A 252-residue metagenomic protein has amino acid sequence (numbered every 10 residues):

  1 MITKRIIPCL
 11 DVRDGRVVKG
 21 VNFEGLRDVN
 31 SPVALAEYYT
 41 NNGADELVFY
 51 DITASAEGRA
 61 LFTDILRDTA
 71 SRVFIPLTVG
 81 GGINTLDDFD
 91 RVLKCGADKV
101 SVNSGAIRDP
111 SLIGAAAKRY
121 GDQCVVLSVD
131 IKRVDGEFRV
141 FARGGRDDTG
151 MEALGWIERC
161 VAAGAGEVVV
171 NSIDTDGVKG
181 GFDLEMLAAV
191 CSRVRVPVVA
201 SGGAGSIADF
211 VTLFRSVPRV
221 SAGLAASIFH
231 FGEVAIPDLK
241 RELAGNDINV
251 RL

Functional and structural regions predicted by a protein language model:
I2, I6, A54-A70, N84-D90 (+5 more regions): Active-site-adjacent beta->alpha loops and helix N-cap segments on the catalytic face of soluble alpha/beta enzymes
I2, R16-A60: N-terminal beta-alpha supersecondary unit
R5-C9, E46, F74-T78, K99-S101 (+5 more regions): Structural preference for beta-strand elements that scaffold enzyme active sites
D11, Y39, L47, V79 (+6 more regions): Conserved, mostly hydrophobic/aromatic
V12-D14, V18-K19, A97-V170, D174-D176: Conserved anion-binding
G25, E137-G150, V178-G180, A188-A189 (+2 more regions): Active-site-adjacent loop and "lid" segments of alpha/beta metabolic enzymes
D28-T40, N84-D90, T149-R159, I207-F210: Short, acidic/polar
V73, L77-K99, E185-A222: Catalytic cores of alpha/beta
